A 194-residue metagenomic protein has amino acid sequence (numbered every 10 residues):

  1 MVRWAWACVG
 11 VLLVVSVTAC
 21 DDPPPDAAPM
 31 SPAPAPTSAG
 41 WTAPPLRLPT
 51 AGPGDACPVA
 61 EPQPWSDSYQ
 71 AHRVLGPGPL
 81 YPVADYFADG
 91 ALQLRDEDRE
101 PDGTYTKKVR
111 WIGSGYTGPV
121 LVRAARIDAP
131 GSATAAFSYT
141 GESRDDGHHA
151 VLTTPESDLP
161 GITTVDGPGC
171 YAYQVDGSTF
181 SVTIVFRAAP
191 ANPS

Functional and structural regions predicted by a protein language model:
M1-C8: Bacterial N-terminal signal peptides that target proteins for export
V2, D21-P23: N-terminal leader/presequence segments that precede the conserved core
C8-V14: Hydrophobic helical h-region of N-terminal Sec-dependent signal peptides in bacterial secretory/periplasmic proteins
V15-A19: C-terminal motif of bacterial Sec signal peptides marking the signal peptidase cleavage site
P24-D166, D176-G177, S181-S194: Contiguous segments within soluble domain cores/interaction surfaces
